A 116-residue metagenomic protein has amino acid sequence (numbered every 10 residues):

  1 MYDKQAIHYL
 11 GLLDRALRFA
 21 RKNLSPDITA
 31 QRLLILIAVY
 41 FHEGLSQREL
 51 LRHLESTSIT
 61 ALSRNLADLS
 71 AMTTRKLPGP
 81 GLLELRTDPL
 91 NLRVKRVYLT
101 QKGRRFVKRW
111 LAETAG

Functional and structural regions predicted by a protein language model:
M1-A6, G79, D88, V94-K95 (+1 more regions): Intrinsically disordered, low-complexity regulatory regions of eukaryotic nuclear gene-regulatory proteins
Y9-S25: Short, Lys/Arg-enriched N-terminal segment that forms or immediately precedes the first helix of a structured domain
A16, R104-G116: Amphipathic alpha-helical dimerization/coiled-coil segments that flank or bridge DNA-binding/regulatory modules
A20-T57: N-terminal helix-turn-helix DNA-binding core of bacterial DNA-binding proteins
L36, L83-T87, Y98: Extended hydrophobic secondary-structure segments that form protein cores and membrane-embedded regions
R48-D88, L92: Canonical helix-turn-helix DNA-binding module
P89-V107: Basic, amphipathic "hinge/linker" alpha-helix immediately C-terminal to the N-terminal HTH DNA-binding motif
